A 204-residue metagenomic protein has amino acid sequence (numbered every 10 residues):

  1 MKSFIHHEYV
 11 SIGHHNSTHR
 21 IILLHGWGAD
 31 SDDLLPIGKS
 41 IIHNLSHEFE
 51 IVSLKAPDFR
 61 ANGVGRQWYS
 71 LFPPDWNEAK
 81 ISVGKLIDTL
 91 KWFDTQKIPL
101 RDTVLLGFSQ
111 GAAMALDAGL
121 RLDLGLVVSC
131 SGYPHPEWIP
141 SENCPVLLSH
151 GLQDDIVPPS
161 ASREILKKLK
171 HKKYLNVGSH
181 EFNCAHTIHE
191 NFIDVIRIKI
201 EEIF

Functional and structural regions predicted by a protein language model:
K2-I98: Serine-hydrolase catalytic machinery in alpha/beta-hydrolase-like enzymes
P36, D117-R121: Active-site signature of alpha/beta-hydrolase-fold catalytic machinery across serine- and Asp/Cys-nucleophile hydrolases
P36-K39, P158-K168: Short alpha-helix in the alpha/beta-hydrolase fold that links the catalytic acid
K97-G107: Alpha/beta-hydrolase fold nucleophile elbow
L106-G111, A115: Gly/Ala-rich beta-loop-alpha elbow adjacent to hydrolase catalytic centers
D123-P134: A conserved short beta-strand
L148-H150, D154: Short beta-strand/loop motif that positions the catalytic acidic residue of the alpha/beta-hydrolase fold
R163-L166, K172-F204: C-terminal catalytic histidine-bearing segment of alpha/beta-hydrolase fold enzymes
